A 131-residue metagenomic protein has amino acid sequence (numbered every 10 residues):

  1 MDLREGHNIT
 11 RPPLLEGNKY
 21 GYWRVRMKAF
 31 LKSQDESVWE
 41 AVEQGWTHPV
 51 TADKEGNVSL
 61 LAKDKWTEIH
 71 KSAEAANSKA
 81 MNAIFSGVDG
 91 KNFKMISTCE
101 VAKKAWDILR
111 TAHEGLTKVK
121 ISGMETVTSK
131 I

Functional and structural regions predicted by a protein language model:
M1-I131: N-terminal Lys/Arg-enriched interaction segments
